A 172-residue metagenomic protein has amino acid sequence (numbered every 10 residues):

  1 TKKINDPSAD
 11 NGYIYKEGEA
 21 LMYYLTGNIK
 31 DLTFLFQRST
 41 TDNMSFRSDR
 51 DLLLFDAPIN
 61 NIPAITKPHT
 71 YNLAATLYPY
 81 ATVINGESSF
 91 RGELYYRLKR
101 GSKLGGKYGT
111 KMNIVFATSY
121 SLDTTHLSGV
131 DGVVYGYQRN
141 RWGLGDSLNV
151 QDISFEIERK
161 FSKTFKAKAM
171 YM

Functional and structural regions predicted by a protein language model:
T1-M172: Exposed, low-structure sequence patches enriched in small/polar residues
